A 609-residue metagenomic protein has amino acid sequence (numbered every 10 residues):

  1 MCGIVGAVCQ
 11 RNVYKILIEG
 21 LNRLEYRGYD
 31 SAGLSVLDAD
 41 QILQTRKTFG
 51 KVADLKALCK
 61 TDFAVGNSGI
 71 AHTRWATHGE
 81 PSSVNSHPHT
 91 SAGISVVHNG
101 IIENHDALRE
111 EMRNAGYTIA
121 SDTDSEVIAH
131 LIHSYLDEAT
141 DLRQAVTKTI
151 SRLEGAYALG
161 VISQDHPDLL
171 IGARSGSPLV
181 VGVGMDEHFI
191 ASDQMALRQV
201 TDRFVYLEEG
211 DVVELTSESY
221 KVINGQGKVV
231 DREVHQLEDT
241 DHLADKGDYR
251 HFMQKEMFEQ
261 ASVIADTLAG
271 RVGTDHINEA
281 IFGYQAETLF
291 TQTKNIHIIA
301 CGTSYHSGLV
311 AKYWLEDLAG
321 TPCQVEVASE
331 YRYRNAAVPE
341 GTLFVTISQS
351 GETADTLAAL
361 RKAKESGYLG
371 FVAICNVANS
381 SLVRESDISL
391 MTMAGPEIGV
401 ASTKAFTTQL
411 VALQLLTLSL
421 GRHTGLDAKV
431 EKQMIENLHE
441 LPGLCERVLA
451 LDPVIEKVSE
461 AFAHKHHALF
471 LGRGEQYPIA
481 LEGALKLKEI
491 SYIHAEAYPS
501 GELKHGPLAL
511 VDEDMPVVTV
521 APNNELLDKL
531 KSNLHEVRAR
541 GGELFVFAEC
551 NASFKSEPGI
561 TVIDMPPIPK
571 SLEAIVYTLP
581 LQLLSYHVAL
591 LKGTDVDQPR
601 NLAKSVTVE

Functional and structural regions predicted by a protein language model:
M1-K246, R250, S262-K294, Y333 (+3 more regions): Conserved short alpha-helical segments that host acidic/polar catalytic motifs at enzyme active sites
A7-Q10, H98, T118, D122 (+16 more regions): Hydrophobic alpha-helical scaffolding
R11, D38, K221, Y498-D564 (+2 more regions): Gly/His-enriched, cation/cofactor- and phosphate-binding structural elements
N67-V84, G273-E287, A311-I347, T353 (+1 more regions): Glycine-rich oxoanion-binding loops at beta->alpha junctions
P88, I171-G172, F204-V205, V212-E214 (+11 more regions): Replace "in large, NTP-powered and nucleic-acid-processing enzymes" with "in large, NTP-powered factors and other
G227, M253, P558, I568-E609: Generic C-terminus detector
Q260-I264, L268-H297, I388-P516, A589-E609: Active-site phosphate/pyrophosphate-binding segments
T291-E440, P522-E525, K529-M565, L584: Glycine-rich phosphate-binding loops that contact phosphosugars or nucleotide phosphates
